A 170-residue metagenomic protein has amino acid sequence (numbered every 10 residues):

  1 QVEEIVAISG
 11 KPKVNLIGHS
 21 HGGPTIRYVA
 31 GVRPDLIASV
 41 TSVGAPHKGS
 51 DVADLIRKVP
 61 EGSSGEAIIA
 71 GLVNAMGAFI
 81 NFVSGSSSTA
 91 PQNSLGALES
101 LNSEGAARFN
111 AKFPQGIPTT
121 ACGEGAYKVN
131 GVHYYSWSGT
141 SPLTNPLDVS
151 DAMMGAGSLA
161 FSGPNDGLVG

Functional and structural regions predicted by a protein language model:
Q1-P12: Conserved acidic catalytic loop of the alpha/beta-hydrolase fold
E4, Y28, V32: Active-site catalytic microenvironments for nucleophilic, acid-base chemistry
K13-N15, S39: Structural motif
I17-G22, I26: Gly/Ala-rich beta-loop-alpha elbow adjacent to hydrolase catalytic centers
G31, D35-S39, A45-G170: Helical cap/lid subdomain of alpha/beta-hydrolase-fold lipid enzymes that gates access to the catalytic pocket
